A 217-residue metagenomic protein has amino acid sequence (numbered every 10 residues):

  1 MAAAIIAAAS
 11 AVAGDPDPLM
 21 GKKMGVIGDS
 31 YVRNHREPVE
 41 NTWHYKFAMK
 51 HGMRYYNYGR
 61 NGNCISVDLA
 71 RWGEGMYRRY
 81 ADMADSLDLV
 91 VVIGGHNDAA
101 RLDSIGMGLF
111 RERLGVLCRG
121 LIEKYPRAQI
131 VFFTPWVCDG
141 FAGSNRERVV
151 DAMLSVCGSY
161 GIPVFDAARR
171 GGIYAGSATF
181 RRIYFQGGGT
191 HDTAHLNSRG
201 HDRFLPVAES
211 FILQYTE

Functional and structural regions predicted by a protein language model:
M1-V39, M49-K50, M83-S86, E123-A128 (+2 more regions): N-terminal secretory targeting modules
K23-V26, Y31-E112: Conserved SGNH/GDSL esterase-like catalytic core that processes O-acyl groups on lipids and polysaccharides
V39, R71-G75, L109-R113, N145-V149 (+1 more regions): Soluble or luminal CAZymes and related metallo-dependent hydrolases
K46, R79, L109, R113-V116 (+5 more regions): Alpha-helical elements of Rossmann-like donor-binding domains used by nucleotide-donor carbohydrate transfer enzymes
R54, L89, A128-Q129, P163: Proline-centered loop/turn at the N-terminus of a beta-strand
N57, F132, V164-D166: A structural preference for short, hydrophobic beta-strand core positions in alpha/beta folds
H96-N97, R119-L154: Active-site segments of SGNH/GDSL-like serine hydrolases that catalyze O-acetyl group transfer/hydrolysis on lipids
V137-E217: Catalytic His-Asp segment of secreted/periplasmic serine-dependent ester chemistry enzymes
